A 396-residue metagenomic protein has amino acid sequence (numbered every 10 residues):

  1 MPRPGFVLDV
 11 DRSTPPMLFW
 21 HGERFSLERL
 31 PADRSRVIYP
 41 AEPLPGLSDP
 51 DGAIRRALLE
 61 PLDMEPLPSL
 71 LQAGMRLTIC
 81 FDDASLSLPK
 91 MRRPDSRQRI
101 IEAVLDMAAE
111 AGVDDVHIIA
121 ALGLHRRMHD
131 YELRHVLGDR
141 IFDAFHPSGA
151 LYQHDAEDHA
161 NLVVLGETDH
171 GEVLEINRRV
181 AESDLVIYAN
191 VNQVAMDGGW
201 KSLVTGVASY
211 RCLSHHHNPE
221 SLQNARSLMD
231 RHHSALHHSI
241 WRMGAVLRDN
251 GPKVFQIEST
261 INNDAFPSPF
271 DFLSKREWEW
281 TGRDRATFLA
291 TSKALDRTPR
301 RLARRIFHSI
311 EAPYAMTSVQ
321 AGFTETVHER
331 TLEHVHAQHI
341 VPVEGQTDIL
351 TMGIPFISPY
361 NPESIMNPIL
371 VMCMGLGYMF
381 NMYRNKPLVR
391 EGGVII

Functional and structural regions predicted by a protein language model:
M1-I54: N-terminal amphipathic/basic leader segments beginning at the initiator methionine
E42-Q72, L376: N-terminal glycine-/serine-/threonine-rich phosphate-binding loop
L62-D83, E110-V113, P342-Q346, L388-R390: Glycine-rich phosphate/diphosphate-binding loops that line cofactor/substrate pockets in enzymes
R76-M91, H117-L124, Y188: Short glycine-rich or small-residue beta-strand-to-loop segments that form or flank ligand, phosphate, metal/Fe-S
L88-G112, A208, G377-L388: Histidine-anchored nucleotide/phosphate-binding helix
P94-V173: Well-ordered mid-protein domain cores that form the structural environment of catalytic cofactors
D143-Q346, G353-F356, L376-N381, P387-V389: Conserved, well-structured core segments that form the ligand-binding/active-site neighborhood of functional domains
E363-I396: C-terminal catalytic subdomain
